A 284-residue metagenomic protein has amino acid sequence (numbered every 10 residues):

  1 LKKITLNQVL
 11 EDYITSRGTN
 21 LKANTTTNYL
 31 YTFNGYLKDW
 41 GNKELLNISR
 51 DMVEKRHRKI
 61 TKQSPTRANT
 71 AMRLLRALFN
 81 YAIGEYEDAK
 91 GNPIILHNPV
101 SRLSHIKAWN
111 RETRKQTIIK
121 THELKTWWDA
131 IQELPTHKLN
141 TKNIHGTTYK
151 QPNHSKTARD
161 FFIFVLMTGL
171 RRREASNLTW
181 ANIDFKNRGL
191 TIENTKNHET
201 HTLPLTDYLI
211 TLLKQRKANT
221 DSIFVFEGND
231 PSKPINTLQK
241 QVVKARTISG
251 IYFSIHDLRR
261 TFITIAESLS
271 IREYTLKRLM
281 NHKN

Functional and structural regions predicted by a protein language model:
K2, L6, L10, K22-T25 (+11 more regions): Hydrophobic (often cysteine-bearing) scaffold residues that line and stabilize catalytic clefts of nucleotide/cofactor
K2-S64, L78-Y81, K107-A108: Basic/aromatic-enriched alpha-helical hairpins
L30-L37, M72-I83, F162-G169, I263 (+1 more regions): Short, amphipathic alpha-helical segments that act as regulatory/interfacial helices in nucleotide-processing proteins
P65-R73, G84, I94-R172, S176 (+4 more regions): Basic, Lys/Arg- and aromatic-enriched nucleic-acid-binding interface segment
T117-K120, T195-K214, S222-K244: C-terminal catalytic core of Y-nucleophile DNA break-rejoin enzymes
E133-S155, T168, L203, A218-F224 (+3 more regions): Short, basic (Lys/Arg/His-rich) helix/loop patches that form interaction surfaces in the mid-to-C-terminal regions
N177-I183, K277-N284: A short, basic/aromatic helix-end/turn motif that makes direct DNA contacts
